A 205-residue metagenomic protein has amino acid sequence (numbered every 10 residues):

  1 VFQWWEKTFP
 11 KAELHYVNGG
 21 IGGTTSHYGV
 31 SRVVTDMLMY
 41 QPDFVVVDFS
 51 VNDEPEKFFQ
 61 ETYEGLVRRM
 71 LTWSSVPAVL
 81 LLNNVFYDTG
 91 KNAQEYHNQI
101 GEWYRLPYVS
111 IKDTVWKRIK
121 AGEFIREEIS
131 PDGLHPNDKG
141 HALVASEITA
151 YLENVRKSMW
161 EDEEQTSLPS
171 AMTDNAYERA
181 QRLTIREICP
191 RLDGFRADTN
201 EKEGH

Functional and structural regions predicted by a protein language model:
Q3-H15, G19-T24, Y28-W160: Alpha-helical cap/lid subdomain in secreted, periplasmic, or secretory-pathway luminal O-acyl-processing enzymes
A142-H205: Conserved catalytic region of serine esterases and O-acyltransferases that act on ester linkages in lipids
